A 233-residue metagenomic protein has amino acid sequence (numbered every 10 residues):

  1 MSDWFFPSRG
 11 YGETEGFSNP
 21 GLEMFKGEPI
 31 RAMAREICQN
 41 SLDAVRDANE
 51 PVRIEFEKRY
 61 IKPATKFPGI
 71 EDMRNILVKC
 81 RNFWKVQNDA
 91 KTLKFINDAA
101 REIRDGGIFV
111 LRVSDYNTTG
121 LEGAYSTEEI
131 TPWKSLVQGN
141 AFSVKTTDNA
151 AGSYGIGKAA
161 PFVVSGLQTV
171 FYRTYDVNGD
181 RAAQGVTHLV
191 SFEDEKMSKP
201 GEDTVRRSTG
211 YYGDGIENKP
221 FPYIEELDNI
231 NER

Functional and structural regions predicted by a protein language model:
M1-P7, V110, T118: Conserved small-residue
S2, F6-G12, E23-A32, L42-R46 (+2 more regions): N-terminal assembly/transducer modules of large multi-domain enzymes, emphasizing dimerization/partner-binding
S2-P7, K66-N75, K79: Conserved DHp (HisKA) dimerization/phosphotransfer helix of two-component histidine kinases, i.e., the long coiled-coil
F25-K62, M73-R101, G157-F162: Conserved ATP-binding N-box helix of the HATPase_c
A48-E71, V170-I216: Flexible phosphate/Mg2+-sensing switch loops adjacent to catalytic phosphate-binding sites
L77-A100, S135-N149, K196-N231: Surface-exposed acidic, glycine/proline-enriched linker/cap segments that occur as 15-30-residue helix-coil
K85-R181: Flexible ATP-lid and adjacent glycine-rich G1/G2 motifs of the Bergerat
